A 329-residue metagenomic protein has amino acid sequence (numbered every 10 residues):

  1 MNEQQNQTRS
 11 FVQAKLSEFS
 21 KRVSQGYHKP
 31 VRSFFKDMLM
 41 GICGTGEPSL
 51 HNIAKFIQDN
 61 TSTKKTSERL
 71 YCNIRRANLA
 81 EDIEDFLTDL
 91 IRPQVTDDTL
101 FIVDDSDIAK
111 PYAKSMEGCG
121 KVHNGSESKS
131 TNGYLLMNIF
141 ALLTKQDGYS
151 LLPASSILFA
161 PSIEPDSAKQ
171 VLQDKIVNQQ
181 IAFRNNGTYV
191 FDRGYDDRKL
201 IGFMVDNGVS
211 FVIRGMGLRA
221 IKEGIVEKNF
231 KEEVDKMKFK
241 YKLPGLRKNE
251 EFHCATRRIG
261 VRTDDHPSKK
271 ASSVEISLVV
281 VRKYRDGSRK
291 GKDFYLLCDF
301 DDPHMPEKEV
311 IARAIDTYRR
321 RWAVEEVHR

Functional and structural regions predicted by a protein language model:
M1-G44, F86, K110, K114 (+1 more regions): Single, function-defining residue in the core of a domain
S10, Q25, N52, S62 (+1 more regions): Noncatalytic, typically N-terminal accessory segments of nucleic acid-processing enzymes and closely related
L39, S67-Q146, G260-D265: Active-site-proximal, Lys/Arg-enriched surface segment that forms a nucleic-acid-binding/basic interface patch
T45-K55: Short, charged amphipathic recognition helices of the HTH superfamily and cognate SANT/SANTA-like modules
P48, K65, W322: Conserved active-site and cofactor/substrate-binding residues in soluble primary-metabolism enzymes
F56-R69: Short, basic interhelical loop/turn and adjoining N-cap of the next helix at nucleic-acid- or acidic-partner-contacting
